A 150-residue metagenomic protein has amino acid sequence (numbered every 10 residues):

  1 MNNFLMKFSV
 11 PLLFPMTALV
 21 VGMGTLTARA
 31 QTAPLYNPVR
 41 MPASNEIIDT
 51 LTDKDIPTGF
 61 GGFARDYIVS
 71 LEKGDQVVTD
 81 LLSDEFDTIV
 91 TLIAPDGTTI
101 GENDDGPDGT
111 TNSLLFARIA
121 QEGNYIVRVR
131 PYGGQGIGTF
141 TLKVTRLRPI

Functional and structural regions predicted by a protein language model:
N2-P15: Bacterial N-terminal signal peptides that target proteins for export
F4, L26-I68, E72-D75, G109 (+1 more regions): Non-catalytic extracellular/lumenal accessory regions of secreted precursors
M16-T17, A28: Cleavable N-terminal signal peptides
T17-A18, Y36, T141: Low-complexity, intrinsically disordered short peptide segments enriched in small/polar/basic residues
L19, T58, I68, T79-L81 (+3 more regions): Residues embedded in well-ordered secondary-structure elements
V20-T25: Hydrophobic membrane-targeting alpha-helices
I68-S83, V90, Y125-V129: Hydrophobic beta-strand segments within beta-rich accessory/binding domains
T88-K143, L147: Noncatalytic accessory or regulatory domains flanking protease catalytic cores in secreted, cell-surface, and selected
